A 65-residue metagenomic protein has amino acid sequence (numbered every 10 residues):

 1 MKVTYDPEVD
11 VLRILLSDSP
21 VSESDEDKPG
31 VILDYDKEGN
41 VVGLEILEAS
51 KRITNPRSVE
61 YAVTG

Functional and structural regions predicted by a protein language model:
M1-G65: Small, basic N-terminal interaction modules of short regulatory proteins
